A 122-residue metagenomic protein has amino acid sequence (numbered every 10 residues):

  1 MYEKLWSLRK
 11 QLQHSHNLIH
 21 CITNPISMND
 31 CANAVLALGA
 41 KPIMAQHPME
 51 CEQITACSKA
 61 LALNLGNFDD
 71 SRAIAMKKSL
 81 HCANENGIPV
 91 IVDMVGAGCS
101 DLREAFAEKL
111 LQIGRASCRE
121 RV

Functional and structural regions predicted by a protein language model:
M1-K78, C82-N84, P89: Small-residue (G/A/S/T)-rich helix-start motifs and N-terminal tracts that mark the onset
R9, R72, R103, R119-R121: Arginine residue identity/basic-tract feature
G66, V95-A97: Active-site beta-loop-alpha junctions enriched in small/polar residues
N84-N86, L111-G114: Short, conserved loop/helix-junction motifs that constitute active-site signature segments in enzyme catalytic cores
V90-M94: Short beta-strand elements of ligand-binding domains
A97-L111: Glycine-rich, charge-decorated loop segments at or immediately adjacent to ligand/cofactor-binding or catalytic sites
Q112-V122: Residue-level detector of conserved catalytic or cofactor/ligand-binding positions in enzyme active sites
